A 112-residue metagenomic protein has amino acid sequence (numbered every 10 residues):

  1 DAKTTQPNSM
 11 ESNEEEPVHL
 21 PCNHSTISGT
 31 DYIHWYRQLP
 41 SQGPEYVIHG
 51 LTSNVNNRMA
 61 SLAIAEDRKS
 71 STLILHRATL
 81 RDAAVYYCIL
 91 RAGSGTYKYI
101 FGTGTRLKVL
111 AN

Functional and structural regions predicted by a protein language model:
D1-N112: Extracellular domains of the immunoglobulin superfamily
